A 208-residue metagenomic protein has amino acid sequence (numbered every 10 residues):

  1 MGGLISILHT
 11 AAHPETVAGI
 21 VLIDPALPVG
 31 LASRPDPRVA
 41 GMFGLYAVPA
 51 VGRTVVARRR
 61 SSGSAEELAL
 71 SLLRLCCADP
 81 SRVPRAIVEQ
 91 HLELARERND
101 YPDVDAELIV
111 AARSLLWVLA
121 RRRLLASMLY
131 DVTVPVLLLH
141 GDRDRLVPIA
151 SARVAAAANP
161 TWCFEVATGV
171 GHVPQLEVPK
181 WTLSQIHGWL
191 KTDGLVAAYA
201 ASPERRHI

Functional and structural regions predicted by a protein language model:
G3-P14, I20: Short glycine-enriched nucleophile-adjacent loop and the immediately C-terminal alpha-helix near the catalytic center
A11, I20-R59: Flexible "cap/lid" loop of the alpha/beta hydrolase fold
L31-D36, V83-R85, A150-S151, E177-P179: Short aromatic-enriched loop/helix-cap "lid" or pocket-rim segments at secondary-structure transitions that line
R58-D131: Conserved alpha/beta-hydrolase catalytic His-Asp/Glu region
L119, R143-V147: Acidic catalytic loop of the alpha/beta-hydrolase fold
L125-A126, P148-A157: Short alpha-helix in the alpha/beta-hydrolase fold that links the catalytic acid
V132, L138-H140, D144: Short beta-strand/loop motif that positions the catalytic acidic residue of the alpha/beta-hydrolase fold
N159-I208: Catalytic active-site module of serine/aspartate enzymes centered on a nucleophile-bearing elbow/loop
